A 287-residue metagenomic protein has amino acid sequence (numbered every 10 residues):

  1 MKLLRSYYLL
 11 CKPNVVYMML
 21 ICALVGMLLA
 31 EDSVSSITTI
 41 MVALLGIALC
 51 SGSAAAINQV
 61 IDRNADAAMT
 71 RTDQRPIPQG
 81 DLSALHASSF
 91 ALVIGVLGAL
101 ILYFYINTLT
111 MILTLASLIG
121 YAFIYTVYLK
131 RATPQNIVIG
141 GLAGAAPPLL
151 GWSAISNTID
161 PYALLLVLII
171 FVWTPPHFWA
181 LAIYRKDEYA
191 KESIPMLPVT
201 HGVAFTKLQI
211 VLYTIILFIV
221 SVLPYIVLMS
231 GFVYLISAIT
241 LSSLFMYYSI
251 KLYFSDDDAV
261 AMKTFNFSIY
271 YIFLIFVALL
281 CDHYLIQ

Functional and structural regions predicted by a protein language model:
L20-V25, R75-P78, V138-I155, A204 (+1 more regions): Small-residue-rich segments of transmembrane alpha-helices in multi-pass membrane proteins, especially helix faces
I21-V25, L29-R63, R71, A99 (+2 more regions): Membrane-embedded alpha-helical segments that form the functional core of polytopic membrane enzymes, especially those
L49-I57, I119-T126, I169-K186, F218 (+1 more regions): Transmembrane alpha-helical segments that form the membrane-embedded catalytic/substrate-channel core of multi-pass
I61-L82, W179-T206: Cytosolic, membrane-interface loops and tails of multi-pass inner-membrane proteins
R71-I112, G202-I226: Multi-pass membrane catalytic core of lipid/isoprenoid biosynthesis enzymes
A84-A154: Intramembrane alpha-helical segments
M246-L274: Interfacial loop-to-transmembrane junctions
V277-Q287: Juxtamembrane boundary at the C-terminal end of a transmembrane helix
